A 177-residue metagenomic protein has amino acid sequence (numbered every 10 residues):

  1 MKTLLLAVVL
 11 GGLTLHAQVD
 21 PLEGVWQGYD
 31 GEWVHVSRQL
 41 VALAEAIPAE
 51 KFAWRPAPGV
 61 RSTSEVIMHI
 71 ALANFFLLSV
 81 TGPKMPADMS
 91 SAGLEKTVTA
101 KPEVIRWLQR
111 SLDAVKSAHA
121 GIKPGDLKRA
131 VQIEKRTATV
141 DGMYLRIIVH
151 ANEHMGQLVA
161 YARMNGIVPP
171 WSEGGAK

Functional and structural regions predicted by a protein language model:
T3-L13: Sec-dependent N-terminal signal peptides
L15-V19: Boundary at the C-terminal end of the N-terminal hydrophobic targeting segment
P21-E32: N-terminal beta-strand motif that seeds the catalytic metal site of vicinal oxygen chelate
D30-V34, R38-V41, K51-G93, Q132-K177: Short, contiguous alpha-helical
Q39, L43-A44, L78, A114-H119: Well-ordered alpha-helical scaffold segments within catalytic/enzyme domains
I47-P48: Membrane-proximal, proline-rich intrinsically disordered regions
K96-V131, A138-A151: Acidic/histidine-rich alpha-helical segments that form the ligand environment of transition-metal centers
